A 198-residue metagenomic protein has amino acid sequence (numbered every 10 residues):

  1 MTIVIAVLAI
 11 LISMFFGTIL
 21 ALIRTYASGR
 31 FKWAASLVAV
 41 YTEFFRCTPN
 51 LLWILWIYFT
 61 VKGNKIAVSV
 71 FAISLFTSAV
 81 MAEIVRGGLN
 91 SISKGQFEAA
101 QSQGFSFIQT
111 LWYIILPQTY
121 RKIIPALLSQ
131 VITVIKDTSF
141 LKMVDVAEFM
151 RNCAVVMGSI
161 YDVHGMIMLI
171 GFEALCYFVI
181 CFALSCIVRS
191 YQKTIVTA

Functional and structural regions predicted by a protein language model:
M1-A198: Transmembrane alpha-helices and adjacent helix-loop boundaries
